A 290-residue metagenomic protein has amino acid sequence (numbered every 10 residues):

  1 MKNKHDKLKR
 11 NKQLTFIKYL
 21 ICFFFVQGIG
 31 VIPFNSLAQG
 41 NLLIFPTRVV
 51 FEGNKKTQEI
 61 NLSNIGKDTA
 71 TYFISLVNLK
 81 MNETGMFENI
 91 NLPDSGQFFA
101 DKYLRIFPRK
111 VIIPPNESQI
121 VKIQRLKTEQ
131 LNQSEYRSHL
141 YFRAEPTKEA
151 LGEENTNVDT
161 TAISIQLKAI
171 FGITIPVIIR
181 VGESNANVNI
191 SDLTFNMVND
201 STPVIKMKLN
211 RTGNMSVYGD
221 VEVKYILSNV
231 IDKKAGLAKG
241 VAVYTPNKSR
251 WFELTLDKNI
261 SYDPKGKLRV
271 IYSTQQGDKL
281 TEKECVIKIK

Functional and structural regions predicted by a protein language model:
M1-T15: N-terminal secretory signal peptides that target proteins for export/translocation
A38-A70, K110, V188-T202, K206 (+1 more regions): Beta-sheet-dominated interaction scaffolds and their linkers
Q58-N64, N116, I123-R125, S138-F142 (+1 more regions): Buried hydrophobic-core signal for structured, non-transmembrane domains
G66-D68, E129, R211-M215, I260: Short, acidic/polar linear motifs in exposed loop/turn regions
F73-E83, F87-L92, N214-N229: Short acidic, flexible loop segments centered on an aromatic residue
S95-K127, K233-I260: Intrinsically disordered, low-complexity Pro/Gly/Ser/Thr-rich segments with frequent PxxP/GP/PP motifs and embedded
T128-P176, Y262-I289: Terminal connector regions
